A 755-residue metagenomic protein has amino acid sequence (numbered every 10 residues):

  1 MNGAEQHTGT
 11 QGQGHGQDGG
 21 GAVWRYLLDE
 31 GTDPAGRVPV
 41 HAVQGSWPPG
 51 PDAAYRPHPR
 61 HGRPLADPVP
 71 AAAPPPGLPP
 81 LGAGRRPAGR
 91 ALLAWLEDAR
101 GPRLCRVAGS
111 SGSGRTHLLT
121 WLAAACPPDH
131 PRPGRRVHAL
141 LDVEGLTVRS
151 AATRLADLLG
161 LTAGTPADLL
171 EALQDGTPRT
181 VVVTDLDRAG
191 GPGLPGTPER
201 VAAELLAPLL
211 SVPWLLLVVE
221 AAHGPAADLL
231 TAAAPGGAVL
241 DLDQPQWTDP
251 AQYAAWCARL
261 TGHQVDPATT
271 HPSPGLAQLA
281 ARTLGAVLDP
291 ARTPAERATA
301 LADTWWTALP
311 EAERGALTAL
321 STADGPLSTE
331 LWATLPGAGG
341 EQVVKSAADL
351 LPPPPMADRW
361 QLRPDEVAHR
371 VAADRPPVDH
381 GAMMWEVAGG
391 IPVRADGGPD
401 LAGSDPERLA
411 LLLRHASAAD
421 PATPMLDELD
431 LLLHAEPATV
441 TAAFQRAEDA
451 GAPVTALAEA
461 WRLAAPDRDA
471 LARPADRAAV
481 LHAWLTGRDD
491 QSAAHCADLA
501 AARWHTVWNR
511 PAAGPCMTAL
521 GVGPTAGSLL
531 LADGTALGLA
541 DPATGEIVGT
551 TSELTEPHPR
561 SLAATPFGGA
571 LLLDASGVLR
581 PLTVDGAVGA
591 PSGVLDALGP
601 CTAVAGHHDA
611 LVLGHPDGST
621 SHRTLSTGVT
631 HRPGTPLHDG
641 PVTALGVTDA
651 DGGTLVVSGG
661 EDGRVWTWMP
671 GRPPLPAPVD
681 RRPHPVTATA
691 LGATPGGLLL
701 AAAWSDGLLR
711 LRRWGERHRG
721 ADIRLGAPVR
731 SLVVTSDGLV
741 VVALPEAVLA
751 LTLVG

Functional and structural regions predicted by a protein language model:
N2-G3, R60-S111, H117-A125, L158: Walker A/P-loop-proximal flanking segment of P-loop NTPase domains
A108-H138, A222-A233: P-loop NTPase Walker A phosphate-binding motif
A172-E199, L216: Conserved P-loop NTPase "ATPase switch" module shared by AAA+ and STAND
A203-L206, V219-A221, V239-L240, T299-A373: C-terminal boundary/linker of central alpha/beta nucleotide-binding cores
D241-V265: Conserved small helical "lid"/interfacial subdomain of P-loop NTPases
A258-T299, E311-G315, G325, M356-R359 (+1 more regions): Amphipathic alpha-helical "lid/sensor" segments that cap RecA-like P-loop NTPase cores
D289-E296, A308-R314, A338-E341, R359 (+5 more regions): A eukaryote-biased feature capturing mid-to-C-terminal, repeat/solenoid-rich segments of large proteins, strongly
Q445, G451-A452, W461-G755: WD40-repeat beta-propeller superdomains and closely related acidic/aromatic-rich repeat-like regions
